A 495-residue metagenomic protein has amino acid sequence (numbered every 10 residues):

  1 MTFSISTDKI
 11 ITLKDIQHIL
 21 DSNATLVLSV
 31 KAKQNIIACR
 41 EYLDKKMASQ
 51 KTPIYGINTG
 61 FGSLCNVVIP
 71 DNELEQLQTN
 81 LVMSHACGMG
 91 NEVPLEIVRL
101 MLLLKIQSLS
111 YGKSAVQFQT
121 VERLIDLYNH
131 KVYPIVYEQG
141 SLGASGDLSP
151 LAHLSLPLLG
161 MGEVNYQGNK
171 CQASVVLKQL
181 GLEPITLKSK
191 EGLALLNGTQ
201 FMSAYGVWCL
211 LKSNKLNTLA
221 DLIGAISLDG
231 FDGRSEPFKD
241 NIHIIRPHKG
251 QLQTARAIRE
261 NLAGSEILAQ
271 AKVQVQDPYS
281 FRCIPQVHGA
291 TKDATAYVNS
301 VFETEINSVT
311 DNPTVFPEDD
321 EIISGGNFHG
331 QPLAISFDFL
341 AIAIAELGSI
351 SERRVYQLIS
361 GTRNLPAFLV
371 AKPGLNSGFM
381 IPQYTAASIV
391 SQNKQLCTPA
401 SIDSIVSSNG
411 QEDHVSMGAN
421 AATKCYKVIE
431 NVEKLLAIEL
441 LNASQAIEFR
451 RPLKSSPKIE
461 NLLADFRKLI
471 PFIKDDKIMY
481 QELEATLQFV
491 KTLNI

Functional and structural regions predicted by a protein language model:
T2-A24, L28-N35, C39-Y42, M47 (+2 more regions): C-terminal auxiliary extensions adjacent to catalytic cores
T2-K51, L81-P134, L228, H243: Glycine-rich, flexible loop motifs
S49-P53, K131-Y137, L151, Q172 (+2 more regions): Hydrophobic alpha-helical context, especially transmembrane and signal-peptide helices
Y55-I69, E73-L77, S84-L109, Y137-L159 (+2 more regions): FAD-binding core of FAD-dependent oxidoreductases, characterized by glycine-rich FAD pyrophosphate-binding loops
E73-Q76, T120, S213-K215: Short, low-complexity, polar/charged sequence segments that are solvent-exposed and flexible
K113, L142-A144, G374: Conserved, non-catalytic sequence blocks in retroelement Pol enzymes and Pol-derived host proteins
V136-S141, E318-I322: Cysteine-centered functional microenvironments
